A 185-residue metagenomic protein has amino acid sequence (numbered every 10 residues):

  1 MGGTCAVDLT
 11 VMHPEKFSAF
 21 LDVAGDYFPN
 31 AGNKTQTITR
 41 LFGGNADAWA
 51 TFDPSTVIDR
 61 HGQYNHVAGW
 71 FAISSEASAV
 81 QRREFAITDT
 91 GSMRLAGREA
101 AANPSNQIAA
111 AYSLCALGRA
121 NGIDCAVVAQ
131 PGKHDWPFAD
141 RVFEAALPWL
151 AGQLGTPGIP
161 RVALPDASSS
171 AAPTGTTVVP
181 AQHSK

Functional and structural regions predicted by a protein language model:
M1-K185: Non-catalytic cap/lid and distal C-terminal segments of serine-dependent acyl enzymes
